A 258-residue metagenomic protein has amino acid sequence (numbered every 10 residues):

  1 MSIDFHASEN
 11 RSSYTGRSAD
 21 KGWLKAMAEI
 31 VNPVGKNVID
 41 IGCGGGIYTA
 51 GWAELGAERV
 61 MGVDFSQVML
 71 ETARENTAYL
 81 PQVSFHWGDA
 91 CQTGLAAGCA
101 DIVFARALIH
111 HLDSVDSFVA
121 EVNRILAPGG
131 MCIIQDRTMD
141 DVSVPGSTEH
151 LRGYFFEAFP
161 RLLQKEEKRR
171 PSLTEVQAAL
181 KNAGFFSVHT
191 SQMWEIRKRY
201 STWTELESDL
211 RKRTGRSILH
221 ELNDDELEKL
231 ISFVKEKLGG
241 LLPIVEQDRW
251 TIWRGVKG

Functional and structural regions predicted by a protein language model:
M1-V34, I47-G51, M69-T72, N76: Conserved class I S-adenosyl-L-methionine
I39, G45-Q92: Class I SAM-dependent methyltransferase SAM/SAH-binding core
G45, R170-T174, S187-G258: Conserved Class I S-adenosyl-L-methionine
F104: A conserved beta-strand element that flanks and buttresses the S-adenosyl-L-methionine
H110-H111: A short His-aromatic
D116-P128: A short glycine-rich, Lys/Arg-flanked "PGG" loop and its adjoining helix->strand segment in the class I
M131-F159: Conserved class I S-adenosyl-L-methionine
